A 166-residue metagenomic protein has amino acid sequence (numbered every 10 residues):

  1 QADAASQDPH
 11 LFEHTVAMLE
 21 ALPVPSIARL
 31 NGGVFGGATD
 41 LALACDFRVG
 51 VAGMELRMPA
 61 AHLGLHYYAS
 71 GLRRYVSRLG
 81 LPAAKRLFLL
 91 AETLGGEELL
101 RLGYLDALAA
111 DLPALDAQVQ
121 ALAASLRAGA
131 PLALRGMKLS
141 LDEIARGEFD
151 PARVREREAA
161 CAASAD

Functional and structural regions predicted by a protein language model:
Q1-D3, A91-E97, P113, A117 (+1 more regions): C-terminal alpha-helix plus adjacent terminal tail
Q1-M18, G64: Glycine- (often His-adjacent) and acidic-residue-rich active-site loop that binds/positions the CoA thioester
A5-D8, F35, H66-Y67, L139-S140: A short linear-motif detector with a strong N-terminal bias
D8-L11, Y68, D111, A163: Residue-level signature of the cytosolic catalytic core of signaling kinases
L11-T15, G71-R74, A83, G136 (+1 more regions): Hydrophobic alpha-helical segments typical of transmembrane helices and their membrane-interface/capping positions
A17-P131: Crotonase-fold acyl-CoA enzyme core
